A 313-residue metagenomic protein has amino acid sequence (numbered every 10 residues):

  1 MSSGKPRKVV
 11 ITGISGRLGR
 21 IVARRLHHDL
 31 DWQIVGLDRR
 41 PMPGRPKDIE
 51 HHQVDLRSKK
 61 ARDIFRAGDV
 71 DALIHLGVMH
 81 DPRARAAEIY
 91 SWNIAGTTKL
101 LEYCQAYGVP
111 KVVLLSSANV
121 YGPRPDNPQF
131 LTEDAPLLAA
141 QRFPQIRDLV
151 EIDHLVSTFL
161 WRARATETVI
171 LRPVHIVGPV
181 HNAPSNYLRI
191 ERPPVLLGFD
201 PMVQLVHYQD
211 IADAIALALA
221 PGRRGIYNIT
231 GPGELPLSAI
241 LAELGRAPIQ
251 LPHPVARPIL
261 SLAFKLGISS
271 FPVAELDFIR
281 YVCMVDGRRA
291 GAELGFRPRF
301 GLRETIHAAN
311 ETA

Functional and structural regions predicted by a protein language model:
P6-D29: N-terminal Rossmann NAD(P)H-binding glycine-rich loop of SDR-like oxidoreductase domains
V54-A95, Y103-A106, P123: NAD(P)H-binding glycine-rich loop region in Rossmannoid oxidoreductase-like domains and their noncatalytic homologs
A95, K99-P144: Conserved Rossmann-fold NAD(P)-dependent oxidoreductase catalytic core, especially the SDR/UDP-sugar
Y121-G122, P144, T166-N186: Flexible, glycine-rich beta-alpha linker
Q141-V169: Active-site Tyr-X1-5-Lys
D148-E151, N182-S185, L197-L219, G225: Substrate-positioning beta->alpha
A212-V273, G287, R303, H307-N310: Mid/C-terminal beta-alpha module of Rossmann-like enzyme folds, strongest in SDR-family dehydrogenases/epimerases
G291-A292, R297-A313: Amphipathic terminal alpha-helices
